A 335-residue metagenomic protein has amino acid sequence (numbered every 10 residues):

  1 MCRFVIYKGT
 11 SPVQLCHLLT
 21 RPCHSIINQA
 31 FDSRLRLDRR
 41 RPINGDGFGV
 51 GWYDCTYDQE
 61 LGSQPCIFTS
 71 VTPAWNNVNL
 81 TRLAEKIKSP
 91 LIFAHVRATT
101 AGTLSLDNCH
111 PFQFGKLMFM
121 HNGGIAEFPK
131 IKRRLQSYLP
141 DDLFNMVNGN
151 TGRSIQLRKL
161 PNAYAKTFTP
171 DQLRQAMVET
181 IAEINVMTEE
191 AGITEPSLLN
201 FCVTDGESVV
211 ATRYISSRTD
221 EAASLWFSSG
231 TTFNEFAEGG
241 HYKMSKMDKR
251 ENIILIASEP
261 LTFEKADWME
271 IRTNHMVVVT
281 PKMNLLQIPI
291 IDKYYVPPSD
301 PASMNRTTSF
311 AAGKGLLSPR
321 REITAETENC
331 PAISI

Functional and structural regions predicted by a protein language model:
M1-H121, I125-I335: Conserved short alpha-helical segments that host acidic/polar catalytic motifs at enzyme active sites
